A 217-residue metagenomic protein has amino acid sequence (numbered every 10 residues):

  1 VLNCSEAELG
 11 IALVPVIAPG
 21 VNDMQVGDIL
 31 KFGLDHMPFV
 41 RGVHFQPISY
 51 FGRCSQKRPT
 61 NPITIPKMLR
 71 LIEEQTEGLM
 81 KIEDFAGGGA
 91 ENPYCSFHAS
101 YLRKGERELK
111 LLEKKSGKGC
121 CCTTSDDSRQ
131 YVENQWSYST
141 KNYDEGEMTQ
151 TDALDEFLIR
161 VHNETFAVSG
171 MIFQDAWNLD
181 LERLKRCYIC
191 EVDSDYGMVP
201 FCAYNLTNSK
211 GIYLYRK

Functional and structural regions predicted by a protein language model:
V1-N61, I65-A86, A90: Conserved C-terminal portion of the radical SAM core fold that forms the substrate/S-adenosylmethionine-binding
F32-H36, G88-P93, D180-E182, C190-S194: A general structural signal for short secondary-structure junctions and capping/turn motifs
T60-Q130: Glycine-rich, aromatic-lined ligand/substrate-binding cores of catalytic and carbohydrate-binding domains
A99-K217: Radical SAM enzyme core and accessory elements
